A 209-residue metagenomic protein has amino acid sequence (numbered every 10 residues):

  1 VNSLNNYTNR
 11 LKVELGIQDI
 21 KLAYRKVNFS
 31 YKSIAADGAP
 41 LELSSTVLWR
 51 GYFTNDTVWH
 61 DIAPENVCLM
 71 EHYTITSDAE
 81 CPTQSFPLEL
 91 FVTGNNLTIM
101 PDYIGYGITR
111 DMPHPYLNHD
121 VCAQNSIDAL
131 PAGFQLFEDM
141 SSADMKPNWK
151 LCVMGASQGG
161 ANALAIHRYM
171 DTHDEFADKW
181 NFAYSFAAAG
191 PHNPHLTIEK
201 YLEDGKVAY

Functional and structural regions predicted by a protein language model:
V1-H60: Catalytic-loop region of hydrolases
A36, T83, P113-Q124, M154-Q158: Alpha-helix capping and helix-loop boundary segments enriched in small/acidic/polar residues
A36-S44, L48-N95, T109-R110: Short, surface-exposed "cap/lid" segments of acyl-processing enzymes
T74, S85-T109, D120-A132: Active-site machinery of serine-nucleophile hydrolases
Y116-M140, A165-R168: Alpha/beta-hydrolase active-site loop
S141-S157, N181-A183: Alpha/beta-hydrolase fold nucleophile elbow
G159-L164: Catalytic nucleophile loop
D171-Y209: Alpha/beta-hydrolase-fold enzymes
